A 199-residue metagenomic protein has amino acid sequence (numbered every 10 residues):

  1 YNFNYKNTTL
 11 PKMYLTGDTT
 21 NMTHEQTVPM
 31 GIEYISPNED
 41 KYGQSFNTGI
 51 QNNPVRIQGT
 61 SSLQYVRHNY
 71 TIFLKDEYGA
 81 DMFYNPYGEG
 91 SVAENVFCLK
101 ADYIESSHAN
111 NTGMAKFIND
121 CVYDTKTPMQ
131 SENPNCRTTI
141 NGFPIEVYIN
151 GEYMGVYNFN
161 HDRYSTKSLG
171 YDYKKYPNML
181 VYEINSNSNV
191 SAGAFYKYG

Functional and structural regions predicted by a protein language model:
Y1-G199: Phosphate/dinucleotide-binding and metal-coordinating scaffold of catalytic cores in nucleotide-dependent enzymes
